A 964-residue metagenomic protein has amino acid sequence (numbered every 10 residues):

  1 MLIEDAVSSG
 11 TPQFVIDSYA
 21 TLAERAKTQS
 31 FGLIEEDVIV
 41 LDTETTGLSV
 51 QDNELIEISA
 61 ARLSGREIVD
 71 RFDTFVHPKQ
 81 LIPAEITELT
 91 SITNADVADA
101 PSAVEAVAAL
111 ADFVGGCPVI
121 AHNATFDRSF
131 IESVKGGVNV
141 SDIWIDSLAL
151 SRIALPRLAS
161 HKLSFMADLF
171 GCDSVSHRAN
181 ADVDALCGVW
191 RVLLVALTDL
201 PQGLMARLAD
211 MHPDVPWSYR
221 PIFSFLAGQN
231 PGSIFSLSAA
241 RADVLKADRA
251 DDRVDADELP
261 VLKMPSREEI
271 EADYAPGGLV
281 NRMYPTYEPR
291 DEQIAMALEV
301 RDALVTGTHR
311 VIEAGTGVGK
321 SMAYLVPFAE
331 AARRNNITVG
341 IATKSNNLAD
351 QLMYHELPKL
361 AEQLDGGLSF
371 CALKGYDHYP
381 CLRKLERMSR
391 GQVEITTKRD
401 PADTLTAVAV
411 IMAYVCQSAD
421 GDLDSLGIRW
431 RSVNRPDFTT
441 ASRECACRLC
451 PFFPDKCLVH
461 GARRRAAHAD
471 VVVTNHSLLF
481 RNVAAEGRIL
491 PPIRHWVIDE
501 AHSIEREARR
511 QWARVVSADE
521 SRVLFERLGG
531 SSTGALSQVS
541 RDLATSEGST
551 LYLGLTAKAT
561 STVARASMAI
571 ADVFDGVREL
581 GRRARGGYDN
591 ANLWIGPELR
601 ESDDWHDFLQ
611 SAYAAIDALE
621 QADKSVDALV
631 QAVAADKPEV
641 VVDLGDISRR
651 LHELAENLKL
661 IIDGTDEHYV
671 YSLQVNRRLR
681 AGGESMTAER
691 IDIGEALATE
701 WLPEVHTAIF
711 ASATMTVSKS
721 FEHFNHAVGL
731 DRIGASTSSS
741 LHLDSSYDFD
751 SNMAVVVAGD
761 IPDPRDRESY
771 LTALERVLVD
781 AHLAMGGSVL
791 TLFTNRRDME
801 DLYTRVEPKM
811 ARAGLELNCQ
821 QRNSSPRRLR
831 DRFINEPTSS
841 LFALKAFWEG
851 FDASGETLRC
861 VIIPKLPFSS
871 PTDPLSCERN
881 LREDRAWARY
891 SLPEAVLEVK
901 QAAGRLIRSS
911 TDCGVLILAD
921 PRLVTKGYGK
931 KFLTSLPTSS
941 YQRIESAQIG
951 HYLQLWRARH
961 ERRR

Functional and structural regions predicted by a protein language model:
L2-I143, P156-H177: Conserved non-catalytic scaffold segment of RNase H-like nuclease domains
L2-S30, R191-R267: Acidic two-metal-ion nuclease catalytic site recognized across multiple nuclease folds, prominently DnaQ/RNase D-T
G115-K135, P156-Q229: Acidic, Mg2+-coordinating catalytic module of metal-dependent nucleases/exonucleases that use a two-metal-ion mechanism
A250-D251, A256, I270-G278, N336-T338 (+6 more regions): A substrate-engagement module of RecA-like helicase motors
M264-I312: Conserved pre-motif I regulatory segment
D350, S442-V471, H476-A614, T714-L730: Signature of the SF2 helicase/ATPase Hel1-core->accessory helical subdomain module
P436-D470, F480, A485-G487, A615-G759 (+3 more regions): A contiguous, basic/glycine-rich beta-loop/short-helix subdomain that forms a polymer-engagement track
S746, A758-S769, Q821-V924: Conserved RecA-like P-loop NTPase helicase motor core
